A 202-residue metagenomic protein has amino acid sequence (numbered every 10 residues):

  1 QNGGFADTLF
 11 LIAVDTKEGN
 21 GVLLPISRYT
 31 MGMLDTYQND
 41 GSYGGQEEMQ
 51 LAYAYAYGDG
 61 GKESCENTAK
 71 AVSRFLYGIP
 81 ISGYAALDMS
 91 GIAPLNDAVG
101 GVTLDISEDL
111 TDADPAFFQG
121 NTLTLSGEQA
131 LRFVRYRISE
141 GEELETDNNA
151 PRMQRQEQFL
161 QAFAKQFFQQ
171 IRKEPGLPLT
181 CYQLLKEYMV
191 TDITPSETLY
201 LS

Functional and structural regions predicted by a protein language model:
Q1-S202: Non-catalytic, solvent-exposed segments at the cell envelope interface
